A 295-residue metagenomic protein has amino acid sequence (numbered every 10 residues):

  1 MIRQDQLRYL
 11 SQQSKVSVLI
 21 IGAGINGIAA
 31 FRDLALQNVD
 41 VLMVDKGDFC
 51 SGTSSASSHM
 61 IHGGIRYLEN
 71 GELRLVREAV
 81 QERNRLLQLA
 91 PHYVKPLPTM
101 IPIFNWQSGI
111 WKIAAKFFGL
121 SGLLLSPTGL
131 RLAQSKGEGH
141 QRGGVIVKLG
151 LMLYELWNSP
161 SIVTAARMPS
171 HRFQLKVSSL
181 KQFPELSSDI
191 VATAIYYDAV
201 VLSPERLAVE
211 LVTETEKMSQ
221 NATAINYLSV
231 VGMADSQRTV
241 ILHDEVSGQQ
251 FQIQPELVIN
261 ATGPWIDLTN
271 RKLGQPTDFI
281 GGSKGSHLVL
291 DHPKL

Functional and structural regions predicted by a protein language model:
M1-V18, D33-Q37: Extreme N-terminal leader/targeting segments of oxidoreductases
S14-V16, S247-L257: Core beta-strand elements of the Rossmann-like FAD/NAD(P) dinucleotide-binding domain in flavoenzyme oxidoreductases
I20-I21, I253-G263: Short hydrophobic core segments
A35-S55: Glycine-rich FAD pyrophosphate-binding loop
H59-S178: Dinucleotide-binding Rossmann-like beta1-alpha1 core, especially the glycine-rich loop that anchors the ADP
I225-T239: A conserved short coil-to-beta-strand element within the FAD-binding core of flavoproteins
N260-Q275: Flavin (primarily FAD) binding-site architecture
T277-L295: Central beta-strand plus flanking loop segment that forms part of the substrate or channel wall within the catalytic
